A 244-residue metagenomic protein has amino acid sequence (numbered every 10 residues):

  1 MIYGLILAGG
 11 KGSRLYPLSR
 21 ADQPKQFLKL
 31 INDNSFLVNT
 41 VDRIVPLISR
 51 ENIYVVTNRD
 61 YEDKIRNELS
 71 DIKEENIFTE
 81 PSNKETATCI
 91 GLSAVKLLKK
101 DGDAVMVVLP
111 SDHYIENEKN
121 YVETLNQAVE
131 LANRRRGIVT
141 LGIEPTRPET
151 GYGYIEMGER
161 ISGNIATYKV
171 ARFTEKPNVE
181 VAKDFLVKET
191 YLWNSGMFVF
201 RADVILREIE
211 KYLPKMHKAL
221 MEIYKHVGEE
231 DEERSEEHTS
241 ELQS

Functional and structural regions predicted by a protein language model:
M1-I2, R50-E51, K73-E74, D101-A104 (+4 more regions): Short coil/turn connectors at secondary-structure junctions
I2-I6, R14-P17, A21, K29-P110 (+1 more regions): Conserved N-terminal catalytic core of the sugar/cofactor nucleotidyltransferase
I77, I138-T140, T239: Conserved beta-strand scaffold positions in the cores of enzyme catalytic domains, especially in NTP/NDP-utilizing
Y114-E118, R147-Y152, V181-A182, L206-R207: Short, well-ordered, mixed-charge alpha-helical segments that flank or form enzyme active sites
N117-E149: Conserved donor-nucleotide/metal-binding helix-loop-beta segment in metal-dependent transferases, i.e., the alpha-helix
E156-E236, S240: Catalytic core of tubulin tyrosine ligase-like
L242-S244: Hydrophobic alpha-helical segments, chiefly the membrane-spanning helices and signal/signal-anchor peptides
